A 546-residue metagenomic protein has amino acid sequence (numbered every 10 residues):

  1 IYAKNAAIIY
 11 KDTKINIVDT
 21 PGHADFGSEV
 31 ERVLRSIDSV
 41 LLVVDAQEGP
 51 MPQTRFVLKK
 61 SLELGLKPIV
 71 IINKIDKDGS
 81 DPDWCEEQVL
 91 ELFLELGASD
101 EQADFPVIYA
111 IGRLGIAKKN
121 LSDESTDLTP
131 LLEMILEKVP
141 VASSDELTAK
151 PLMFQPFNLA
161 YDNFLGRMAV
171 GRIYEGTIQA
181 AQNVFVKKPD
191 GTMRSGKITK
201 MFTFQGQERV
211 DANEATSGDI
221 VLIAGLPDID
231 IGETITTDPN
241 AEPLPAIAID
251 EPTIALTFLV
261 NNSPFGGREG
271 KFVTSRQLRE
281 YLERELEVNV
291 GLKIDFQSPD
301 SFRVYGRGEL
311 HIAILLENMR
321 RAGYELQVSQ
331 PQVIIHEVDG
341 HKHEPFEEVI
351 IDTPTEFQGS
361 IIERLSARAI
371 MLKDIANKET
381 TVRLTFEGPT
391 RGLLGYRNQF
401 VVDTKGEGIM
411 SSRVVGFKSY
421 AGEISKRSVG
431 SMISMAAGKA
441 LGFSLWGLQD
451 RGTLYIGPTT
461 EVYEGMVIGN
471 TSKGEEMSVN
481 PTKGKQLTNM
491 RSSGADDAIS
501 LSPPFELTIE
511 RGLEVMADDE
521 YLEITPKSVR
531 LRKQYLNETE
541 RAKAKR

Functional and structural regions predicted by a protein language model:
I1-R546: Structural and coupling elements of P-loop NTPases
